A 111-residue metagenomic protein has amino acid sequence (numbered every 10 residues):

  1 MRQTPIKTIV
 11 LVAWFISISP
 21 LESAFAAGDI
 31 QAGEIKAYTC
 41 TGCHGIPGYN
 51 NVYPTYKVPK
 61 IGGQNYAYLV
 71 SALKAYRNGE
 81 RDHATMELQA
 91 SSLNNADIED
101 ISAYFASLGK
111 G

Functional and structural regions predicted by a protein language model:
M1-V10: Bacterial N-terminal signal peptides that target proteins for export
I9-P20: Bacterial N-terminal signal peptides
P20-A37, Y49, G109: Electrostatic cytochrome c docking/interface patches
I30, E34, G45-A75, E87-S91: Gly/Gly-Pro-rich "capping" loops immediately C-terminal to redox-active cysteine motifs in periplasmic/lumenal
Y38-I46, I101: The canonical Cys-X-X-Cys-His
A67, Y76-R81, Q89-G111: C-terminal capping alpha-helices of c-type cytochrome domains
